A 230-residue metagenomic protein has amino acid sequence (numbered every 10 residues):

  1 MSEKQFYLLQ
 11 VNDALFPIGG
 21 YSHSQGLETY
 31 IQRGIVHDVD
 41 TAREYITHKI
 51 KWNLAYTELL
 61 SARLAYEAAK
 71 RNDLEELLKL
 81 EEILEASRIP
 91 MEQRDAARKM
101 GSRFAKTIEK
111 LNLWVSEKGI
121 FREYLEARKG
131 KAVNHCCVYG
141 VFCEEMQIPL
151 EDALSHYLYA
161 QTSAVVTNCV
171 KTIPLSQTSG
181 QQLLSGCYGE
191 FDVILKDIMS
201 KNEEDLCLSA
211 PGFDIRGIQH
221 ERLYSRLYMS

Functional and structural regions predicted by a protein language model:
K4-N72: Glycine/small-residue-rich interface belts in oligomeric ring/scaffold proteins and their assembly partners
L8-P17, I46-W52, A86-Q93, R122-K129 (+1 more regions): A short glycine/serine-rich beta->alpha loop
Y30-D40, L111-K118, E145-A153, T172-S179: Inter-helical turn/loop segments and adjacent helix faces that build the functional surface of alpha-helical bundle
E44-T57, S87-R88, A127-V133, Q161-V170 (+1 more regions): Short, mixed-charge aromatic SLiMs
L59-L64, R71-C143: Internal, conserved structured core segments that host functional sites
R128-I173: A contiguous pocket-lining binding segment that forms or flanks enzyme active sites
A160-S230: C-terminal auxiliary extensions adjacent to catalytic cores
